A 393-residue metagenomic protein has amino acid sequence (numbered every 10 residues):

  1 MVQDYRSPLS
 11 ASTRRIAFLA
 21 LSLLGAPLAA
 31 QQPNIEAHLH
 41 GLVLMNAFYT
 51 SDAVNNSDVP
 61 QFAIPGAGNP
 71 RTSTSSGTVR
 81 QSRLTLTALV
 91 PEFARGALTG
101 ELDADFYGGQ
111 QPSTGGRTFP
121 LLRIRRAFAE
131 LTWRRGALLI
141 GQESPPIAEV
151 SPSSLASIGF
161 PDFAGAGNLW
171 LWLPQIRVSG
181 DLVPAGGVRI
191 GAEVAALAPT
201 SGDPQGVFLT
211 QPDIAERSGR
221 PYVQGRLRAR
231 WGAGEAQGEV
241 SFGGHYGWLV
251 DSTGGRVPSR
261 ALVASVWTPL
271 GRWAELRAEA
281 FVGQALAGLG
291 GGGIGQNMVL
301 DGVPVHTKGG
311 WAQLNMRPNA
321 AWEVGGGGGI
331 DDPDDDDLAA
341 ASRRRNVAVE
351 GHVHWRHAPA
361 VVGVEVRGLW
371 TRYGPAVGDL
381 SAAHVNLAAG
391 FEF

Functional and structural regions predicted by a protein language model:
V2-F18: Bacterial N-terminal signal peptides that target proteins for export
R15-P27: Bacterial N-terminal signal peptides
Q32-V59, A67-G202, G219-R220, Q224 (+6 more regions): Outer membrane beta-barrel
P65-R71, I158-D162, V207-Q211, W248-V250 (+3 more regions): Extracytoplasmic loops and strand-loop junctions of Gram-negative outer membrane beta-barrel proteins
S73-S76, G116-L121, G165-W170, D213-G219 (+4 more regions): Replace "Gram-negative outer membrane beta-barrel proteins" with "bacterial and organellar outer membrane beta-barrel
L98-G108, V194-A198, V240-W248, E323-D332 (+1 more regions): Transmembrane beta-strand segments that form the barrel wall of outer-membrane beta-barrel proteins
G225, R230-D337, S342-R343: Detector for outer-membrane/organellar transmembrane beta-barrel domains, recognizing the amphipathic beta-strand
W355-H357, L380-F393: Outer-membrane beta-barrel "beta-signal"
